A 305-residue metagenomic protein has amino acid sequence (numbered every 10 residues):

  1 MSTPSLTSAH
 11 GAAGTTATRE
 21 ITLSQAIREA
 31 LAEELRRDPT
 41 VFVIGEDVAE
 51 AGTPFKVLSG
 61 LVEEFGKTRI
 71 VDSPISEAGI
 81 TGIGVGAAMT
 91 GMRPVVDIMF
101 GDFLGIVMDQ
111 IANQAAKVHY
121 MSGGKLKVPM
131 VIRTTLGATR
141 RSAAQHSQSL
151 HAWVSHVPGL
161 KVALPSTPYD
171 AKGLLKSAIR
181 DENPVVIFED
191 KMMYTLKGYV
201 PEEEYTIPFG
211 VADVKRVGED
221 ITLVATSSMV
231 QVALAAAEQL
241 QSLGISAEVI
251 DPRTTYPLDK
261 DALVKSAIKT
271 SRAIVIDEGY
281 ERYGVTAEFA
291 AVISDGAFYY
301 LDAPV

Functional and structural regions predicted by a protein language model:
M1-F188: Thiamine diphosphate
F55-E64, K125-V131, T139, K191-M192 (+1 more regions): Thiamine diphosphate
